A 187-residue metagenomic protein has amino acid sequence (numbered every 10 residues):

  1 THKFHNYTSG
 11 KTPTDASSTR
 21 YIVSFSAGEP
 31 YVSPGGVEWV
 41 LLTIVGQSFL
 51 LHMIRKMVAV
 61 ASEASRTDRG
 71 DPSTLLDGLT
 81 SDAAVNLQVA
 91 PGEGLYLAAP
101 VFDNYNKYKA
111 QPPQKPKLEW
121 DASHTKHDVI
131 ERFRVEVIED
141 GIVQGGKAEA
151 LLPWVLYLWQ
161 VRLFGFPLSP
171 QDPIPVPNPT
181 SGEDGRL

Functional and structural regions predicted by a protein language model:
T1-L187: Core RNA-modification/binding signature centered on pseudouridine synthases
